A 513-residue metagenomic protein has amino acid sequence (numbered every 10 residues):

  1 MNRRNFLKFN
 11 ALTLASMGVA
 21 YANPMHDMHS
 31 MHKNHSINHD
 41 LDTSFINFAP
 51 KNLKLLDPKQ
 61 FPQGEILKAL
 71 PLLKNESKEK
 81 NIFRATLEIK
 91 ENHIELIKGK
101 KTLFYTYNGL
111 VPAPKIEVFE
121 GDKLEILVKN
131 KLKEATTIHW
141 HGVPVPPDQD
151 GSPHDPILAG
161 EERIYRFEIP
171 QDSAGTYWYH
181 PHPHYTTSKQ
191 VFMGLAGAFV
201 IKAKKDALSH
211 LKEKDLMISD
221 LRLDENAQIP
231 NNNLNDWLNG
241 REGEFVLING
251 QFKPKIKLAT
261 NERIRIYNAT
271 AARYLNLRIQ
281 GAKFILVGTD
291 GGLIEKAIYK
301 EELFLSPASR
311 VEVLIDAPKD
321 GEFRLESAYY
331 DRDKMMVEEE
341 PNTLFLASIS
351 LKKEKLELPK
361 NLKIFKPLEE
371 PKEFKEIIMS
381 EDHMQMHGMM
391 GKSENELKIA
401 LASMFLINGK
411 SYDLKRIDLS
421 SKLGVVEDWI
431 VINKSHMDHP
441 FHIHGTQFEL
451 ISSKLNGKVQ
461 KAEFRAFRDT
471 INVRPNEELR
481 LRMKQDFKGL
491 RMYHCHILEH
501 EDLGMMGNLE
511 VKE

Functional and structural regions predicted by a protein language model:
N5-P24: N-terminal export signals
N23, D27-M28, G142, D148-P153 (+4 more regions): Active-site pocket scaffolds in enzymes
H26-P307, V313, K319, F345-H387 (+3 more regions): Histidine-centered copper-binding motifs that mark active-site loops of extracellular/periplasmic copper enzymes
V128, I266, L325-S327, H494: Extracellular beta-strand-rich recognition modules
S173-W178, G321-R324, K488-M492: Short glycine/proline/serine/threonine-rich loop/turn segments at secondary-structure transition edges
Y185-S188, D320-L346, H496-G504: Terminal connector regions
A271, P318-D320, H436, K488: Short strand-connecting beta-turns/loops that link adjacent beta-strands
